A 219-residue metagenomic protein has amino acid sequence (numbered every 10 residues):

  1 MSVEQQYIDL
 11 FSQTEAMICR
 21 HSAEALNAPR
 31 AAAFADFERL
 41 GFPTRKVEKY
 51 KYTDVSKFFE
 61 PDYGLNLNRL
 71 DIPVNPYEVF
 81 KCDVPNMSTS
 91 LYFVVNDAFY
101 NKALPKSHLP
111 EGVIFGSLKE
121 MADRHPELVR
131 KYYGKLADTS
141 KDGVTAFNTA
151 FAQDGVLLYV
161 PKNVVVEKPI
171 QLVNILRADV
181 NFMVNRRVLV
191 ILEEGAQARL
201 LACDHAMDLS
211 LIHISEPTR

Functional and structural regions predicted by a protein language model:
M1-S215: Glycine-rich and polybasic anion-binding loops at the starts of cofactor/ligand-binding domains
